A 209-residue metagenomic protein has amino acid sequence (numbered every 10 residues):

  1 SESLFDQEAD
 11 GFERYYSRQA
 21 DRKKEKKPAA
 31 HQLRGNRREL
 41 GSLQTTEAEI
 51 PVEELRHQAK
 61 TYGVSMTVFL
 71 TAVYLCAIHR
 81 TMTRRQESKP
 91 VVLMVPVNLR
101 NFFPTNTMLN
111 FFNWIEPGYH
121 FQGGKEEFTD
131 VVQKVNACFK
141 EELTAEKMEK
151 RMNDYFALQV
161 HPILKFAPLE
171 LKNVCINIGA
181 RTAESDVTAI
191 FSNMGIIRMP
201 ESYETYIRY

Functional and structural regions predicted by a protein language model:
S1, E47, R56, H79-Y209: Acyl-thioester-dependent acyl-group transfer interface
S1-Q44: Short amphipathic alpha-helices and their capping loops
A9-E13, M66, Y203-Y206: Generic intrinsically disordered, low-complexity segments enriched for polar/acidic and small residues
H31-R100: Gly/Ser/Thr-rich phosphate-binding loops and adjoining beta-strand/alpha-helix segments that form adenosine-phosphate
